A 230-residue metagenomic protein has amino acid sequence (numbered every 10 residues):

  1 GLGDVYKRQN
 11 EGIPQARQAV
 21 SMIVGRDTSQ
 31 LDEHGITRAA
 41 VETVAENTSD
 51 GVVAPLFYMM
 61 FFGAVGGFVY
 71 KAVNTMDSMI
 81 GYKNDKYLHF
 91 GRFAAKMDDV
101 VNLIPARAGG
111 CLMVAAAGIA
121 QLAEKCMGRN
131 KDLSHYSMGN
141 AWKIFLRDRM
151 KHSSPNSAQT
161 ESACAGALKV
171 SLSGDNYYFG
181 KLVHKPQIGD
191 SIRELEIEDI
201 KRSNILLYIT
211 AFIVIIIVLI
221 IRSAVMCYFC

Functional and structural regions predicted by a protein language model:
G1-Y6: Short, small-residue-biased leader/transition segments that mark boundaries at the very start of proteins
R8-G12: Short helix-adjacent coil turns
P14, A19-T37, K185-L195: Non-transmembrane, extramembrane segments of multi-pass ion/lipid transporters
V20, K71-A72: Short, structured patches in soluble enzyme cores that scaffold and shape functional sites
I36-K71, L206-I216: Transmembrane alpha-helical segments and their cytosolic interface motifs in multi-pass membrane proteins
A54, G81-C230: Catalytic cores of Mg2+-dependent Asp-rich isoprenoid enzymes
A72, M76, I80: Active-site His/Glu-centered metal-binding helix of metallohydrolases
